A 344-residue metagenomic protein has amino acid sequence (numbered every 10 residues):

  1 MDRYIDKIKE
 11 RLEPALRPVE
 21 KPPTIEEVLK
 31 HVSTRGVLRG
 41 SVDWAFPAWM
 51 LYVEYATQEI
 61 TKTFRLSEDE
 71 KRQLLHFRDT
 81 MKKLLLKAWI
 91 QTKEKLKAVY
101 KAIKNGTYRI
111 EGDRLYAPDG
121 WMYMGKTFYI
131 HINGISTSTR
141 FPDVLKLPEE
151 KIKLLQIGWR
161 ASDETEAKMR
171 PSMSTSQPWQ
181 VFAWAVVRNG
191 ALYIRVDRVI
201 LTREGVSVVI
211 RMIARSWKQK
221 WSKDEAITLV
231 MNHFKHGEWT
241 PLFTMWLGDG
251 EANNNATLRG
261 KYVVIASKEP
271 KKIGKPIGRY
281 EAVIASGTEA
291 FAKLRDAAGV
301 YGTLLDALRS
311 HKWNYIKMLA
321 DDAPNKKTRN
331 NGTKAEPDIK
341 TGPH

Functional and structural regions predicted by a protein language model:
M1-H344: Internal intein/HINT superfamily modules and their associated LAGLIDADG
